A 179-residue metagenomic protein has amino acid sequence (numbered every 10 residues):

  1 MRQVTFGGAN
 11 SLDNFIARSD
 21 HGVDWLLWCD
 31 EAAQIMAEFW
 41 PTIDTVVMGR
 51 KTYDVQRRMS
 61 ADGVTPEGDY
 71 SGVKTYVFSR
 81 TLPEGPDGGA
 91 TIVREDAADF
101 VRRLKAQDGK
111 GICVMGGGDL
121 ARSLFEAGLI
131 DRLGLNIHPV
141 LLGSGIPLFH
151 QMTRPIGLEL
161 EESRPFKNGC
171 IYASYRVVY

Functional and structural regions predicted by a protein language model:
M1-Y179: Enzymes that bind and transform nitrogen-containing heteroaromatic metabolites
